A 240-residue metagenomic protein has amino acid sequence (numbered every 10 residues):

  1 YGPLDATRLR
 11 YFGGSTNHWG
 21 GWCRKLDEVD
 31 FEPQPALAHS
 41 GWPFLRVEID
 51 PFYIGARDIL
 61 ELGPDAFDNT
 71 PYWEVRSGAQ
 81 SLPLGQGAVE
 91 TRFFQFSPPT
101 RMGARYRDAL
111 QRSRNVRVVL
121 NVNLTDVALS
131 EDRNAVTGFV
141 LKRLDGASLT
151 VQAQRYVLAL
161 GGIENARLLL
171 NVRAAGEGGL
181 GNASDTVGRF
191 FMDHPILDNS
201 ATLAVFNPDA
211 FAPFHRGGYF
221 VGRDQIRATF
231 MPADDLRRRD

Functional and structural regions predicted by a protein language model:
Y1-L26, R46-L60: N-terminal FAD cofactor-binding segment of flavoenzymes
P3-L4, L9, L62-T70, G179-T186: A short alpha-helix-loop-beta-strand transition element characteristic of N-terminal alpha/beta dinucleotide-binding
S15, G20-W22, D30-F31, L129 (+1 more regions): Short, solvent-exposed loop/turn and secondary-structure capping segments
W22-R24, G87-T100, A104, F190 (+1 more regions): Flavin (FAD/FMN)-binding glycine-rich loop and adjacent Rossmann-like elements that form
D27-P35: Cytochrome P450 core scaffold surrounding the K-helix E-X-X-R motif and the conserved "meander" helix-loop region
Q34-E131, V136: Conserved redox-cofactor binding core of oxidoreductases
V127-S130, V140-H215: Glycine-rich loop(s) and the adjacent beta-strand/alpha-helix scaffold that form part
